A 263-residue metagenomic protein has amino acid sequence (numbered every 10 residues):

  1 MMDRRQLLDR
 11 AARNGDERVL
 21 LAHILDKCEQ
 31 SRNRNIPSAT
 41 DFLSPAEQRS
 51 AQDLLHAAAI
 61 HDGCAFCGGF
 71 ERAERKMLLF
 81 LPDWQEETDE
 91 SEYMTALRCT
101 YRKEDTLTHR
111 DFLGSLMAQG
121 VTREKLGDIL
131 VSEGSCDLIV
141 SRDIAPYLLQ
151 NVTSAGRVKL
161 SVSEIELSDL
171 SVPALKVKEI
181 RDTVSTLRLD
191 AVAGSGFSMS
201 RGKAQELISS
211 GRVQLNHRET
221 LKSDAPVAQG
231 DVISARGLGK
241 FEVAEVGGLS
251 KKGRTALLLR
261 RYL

Functional and structural regions predicted by a protein language model:
M1-D190, G196, E219, P226 (+1 more regions): Ferredoxin-like alpha/beta domains used as RNA- or RNAP-binding modules
T186-G237: Basic (Lys/Arg-enriched) interaction patch that binds polyanionic ligands
